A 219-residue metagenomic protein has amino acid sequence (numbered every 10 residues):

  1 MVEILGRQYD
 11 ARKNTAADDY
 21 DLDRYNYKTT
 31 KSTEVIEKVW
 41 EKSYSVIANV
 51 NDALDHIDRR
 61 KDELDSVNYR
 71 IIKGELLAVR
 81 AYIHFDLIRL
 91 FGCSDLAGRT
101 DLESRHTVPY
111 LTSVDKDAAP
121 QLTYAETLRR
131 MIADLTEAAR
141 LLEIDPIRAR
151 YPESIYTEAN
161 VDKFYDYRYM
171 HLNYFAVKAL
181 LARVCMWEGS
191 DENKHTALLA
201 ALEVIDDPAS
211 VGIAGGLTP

Functional and structural regions predicted by a protein language model:
M1-G6, P219: Acidic, glycine-rich segments characteristic of secretory precursors and extracytoplasmic regions
A16-F91, D117-A125, R140-L142: Conserved, well-structured interaction surfaces
I47-V50, L128, L135, K194 (+2 more regions): Inward-facing hydrophobic residues that define packing positions of alpha-helical scaffold repeats
V67, L90-R129, H195: Short coil/linker segments at helix-helix boundaries
I88-D95, P146, W187-D191: Short coil/turn linking the two alpha-helices of tandem helical-hairpin repeats
S104-K116, E153-Y169, P219: Carbohydrate-binding/catalytic loop surfaces
I144, H171-L172, M186-P219: Hydrophobic-face positions in mid-chain alpha helices that act as interaction patches
